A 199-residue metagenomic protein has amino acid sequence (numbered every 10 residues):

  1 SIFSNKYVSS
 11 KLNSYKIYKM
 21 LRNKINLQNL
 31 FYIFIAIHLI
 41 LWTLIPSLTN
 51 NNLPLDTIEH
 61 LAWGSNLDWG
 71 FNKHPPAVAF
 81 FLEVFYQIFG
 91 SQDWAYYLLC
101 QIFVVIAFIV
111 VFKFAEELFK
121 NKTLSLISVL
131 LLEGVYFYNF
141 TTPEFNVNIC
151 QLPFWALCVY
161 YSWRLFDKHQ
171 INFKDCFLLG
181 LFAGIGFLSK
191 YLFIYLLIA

Functional and structural regions predicted by a protein language model:
F3-W42, L126: Start-transfer (signal-anchor) and selected internal transmembrane alpha helices of multi-pass inner/ER membrane
K6, Q28, Y32, L98-F119 (+3 more regions): Transmembrane-helix motifs of polytopic, lipid-linked glycan transferases
I45-H60, W69-V84, G90-A95, N148: Extracytoplasmic catalytic/substrate-binding loops of multi-pass membrane glycan-assembly enzymes
N66, K174-Y191: Membrane-interface alpha helices of multi-pass inner-membrane proteins
Q101-V105, E133, I149-S162, C176-L179 (+1 more regions): Alpha-helical transmembrane segments of multi-pass membrane proteins
F119, C158-D175: Membrane-interface transmembrane helices that cradle and orient dolichyl/undecaprenyl
S128-E133, A183, F187: Short helix- or helix-capping micro-motifs that position conserved polar/aromatic residues at function-defining sites
F140-Q151: Short acidic/glycine- and proline-prone juxtamembrane loop motifs at membrane-interface regions of multi-pass membrane
